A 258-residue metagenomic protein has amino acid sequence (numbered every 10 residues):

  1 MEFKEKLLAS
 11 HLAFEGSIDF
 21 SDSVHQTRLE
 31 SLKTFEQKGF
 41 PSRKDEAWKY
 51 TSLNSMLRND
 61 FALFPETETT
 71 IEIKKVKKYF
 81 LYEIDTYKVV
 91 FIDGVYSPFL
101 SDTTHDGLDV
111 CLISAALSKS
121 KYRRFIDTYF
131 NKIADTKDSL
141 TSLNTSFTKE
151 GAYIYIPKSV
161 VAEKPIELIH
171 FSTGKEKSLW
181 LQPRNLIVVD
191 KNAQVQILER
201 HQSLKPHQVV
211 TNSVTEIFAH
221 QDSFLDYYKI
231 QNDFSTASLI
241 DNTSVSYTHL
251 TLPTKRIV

Functional and structural regions predicted by a protein language model:
M1-S142: N-terminal amphipathic, basic helical "cap/leader" segment at the start of enzyme domains
R28, K49, R184, R200 (+1 more regions): Basic side chains
G39, S52-N54, D93-Y96, T103 (+5 more regions): Short glycine-rich, polar/acidic loop-and-turn segments at beta strand-coil junctions
S42, F224, K255-R256: Generic hydrophobic alpha-helical segments
D109, I113-K121, F125-L250: Conserved beta-strand/loop scaffold segments within soluble protein domains that form the structured core and edges
H249-V258: Single conserved hydrophobic/aromatic residue that forms the stacking wall/gate of nucleotide- or nucleobase-binding
